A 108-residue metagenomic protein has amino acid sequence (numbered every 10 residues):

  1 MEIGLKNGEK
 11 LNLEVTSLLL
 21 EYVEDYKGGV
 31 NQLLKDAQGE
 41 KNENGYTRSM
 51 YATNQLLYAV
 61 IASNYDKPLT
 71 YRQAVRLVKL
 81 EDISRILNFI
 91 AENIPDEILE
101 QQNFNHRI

Functional and structural regions predicted by a protein language model:
M1-K10, L20, D25-G45, S63-I108: Charged interaction scaffolds used for protein-protein
R48-S49: A generic short alpha-helical patch detector that favors 3-5-residue windows in or near N-terminal regions
A52-S63: Short, hydrophobic/amphipathic alpha-helical patches that form generic packing surfaces within helical domains
